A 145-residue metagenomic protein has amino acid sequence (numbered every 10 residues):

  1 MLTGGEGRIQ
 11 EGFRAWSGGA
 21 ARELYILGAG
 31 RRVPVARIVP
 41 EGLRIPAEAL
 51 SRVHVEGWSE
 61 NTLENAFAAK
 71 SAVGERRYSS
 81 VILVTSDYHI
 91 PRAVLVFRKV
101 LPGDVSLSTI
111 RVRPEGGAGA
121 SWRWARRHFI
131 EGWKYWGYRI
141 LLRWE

Functional and structural regions predicted by a protein language model:
M1-H128: A structural signal for short, hydrophobic/glycine-enriched beta-strand patches
A120-E145: A transmembrane-helix-recognition feature enriched in membrane-embedded lipid enzymes and envelope glyco-/phospholipid
